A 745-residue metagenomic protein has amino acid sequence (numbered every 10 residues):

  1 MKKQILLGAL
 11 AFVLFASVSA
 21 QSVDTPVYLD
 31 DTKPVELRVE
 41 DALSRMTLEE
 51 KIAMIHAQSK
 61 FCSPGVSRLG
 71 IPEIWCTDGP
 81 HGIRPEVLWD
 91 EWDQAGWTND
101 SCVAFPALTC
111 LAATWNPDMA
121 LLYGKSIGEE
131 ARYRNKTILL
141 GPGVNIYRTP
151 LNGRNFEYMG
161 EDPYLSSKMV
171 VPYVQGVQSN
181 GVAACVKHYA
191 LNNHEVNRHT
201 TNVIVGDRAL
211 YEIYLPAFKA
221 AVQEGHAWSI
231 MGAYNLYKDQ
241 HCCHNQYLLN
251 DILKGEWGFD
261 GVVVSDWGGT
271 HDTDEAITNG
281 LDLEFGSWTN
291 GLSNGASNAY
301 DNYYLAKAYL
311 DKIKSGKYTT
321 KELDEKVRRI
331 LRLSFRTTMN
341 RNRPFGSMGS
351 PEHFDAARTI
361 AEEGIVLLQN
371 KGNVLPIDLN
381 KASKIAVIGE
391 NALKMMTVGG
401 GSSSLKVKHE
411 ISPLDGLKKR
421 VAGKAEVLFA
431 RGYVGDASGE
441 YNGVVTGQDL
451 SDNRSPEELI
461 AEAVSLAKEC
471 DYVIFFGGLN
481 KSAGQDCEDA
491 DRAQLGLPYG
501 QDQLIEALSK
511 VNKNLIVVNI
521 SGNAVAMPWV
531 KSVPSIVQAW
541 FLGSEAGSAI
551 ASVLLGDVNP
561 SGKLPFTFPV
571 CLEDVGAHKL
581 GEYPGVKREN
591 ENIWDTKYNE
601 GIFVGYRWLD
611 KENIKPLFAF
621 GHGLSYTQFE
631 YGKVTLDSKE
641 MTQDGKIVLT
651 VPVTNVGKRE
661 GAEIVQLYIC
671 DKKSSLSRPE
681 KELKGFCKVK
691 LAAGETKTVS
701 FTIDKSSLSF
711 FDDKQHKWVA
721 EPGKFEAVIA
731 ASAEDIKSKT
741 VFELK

Functional and structural regions predicted by a protein language model:
M1-D24: Bacterial Sec-dependent N-terminal signal peptides
A20-F710, V719-E734, V741: Glycoside hydrolase catalytic-domain context in secreted enzymes
D713-K714: Flexible, membrane-facing loop/turn or short amphipathic-helix motifs that contact lipid bilayers or gate lipid-binding
